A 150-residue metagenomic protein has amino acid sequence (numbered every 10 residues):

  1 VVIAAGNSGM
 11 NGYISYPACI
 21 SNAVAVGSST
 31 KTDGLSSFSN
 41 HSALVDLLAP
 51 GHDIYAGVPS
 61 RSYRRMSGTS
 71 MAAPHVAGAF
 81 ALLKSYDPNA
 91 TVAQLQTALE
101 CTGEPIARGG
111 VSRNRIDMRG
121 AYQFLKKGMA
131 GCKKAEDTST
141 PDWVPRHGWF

Functional and structural regions predicted by a protein language model:
V2, R64, P74-A77: Short glycine- and Lys/Arg-enriched binding-loop motifs that mark or flank ligand-binding interfaces
V2-G6, V26: Active-site neighborhood of phospho(di)ester-bond hydrolases with catalytic His/Asp-centered motifs
S8-G12: Active-site environment of divalent metal-dependent phosphoester hydrolases
S15, A49-P50, Y55, Y63-S67 (+3 more regions): N-terminal/domain-start segments enriched in small and hydrophobic, helix-friendly residues, covering either
P17, A23-S28: Conserved active-site segment immediately N-terminal to the catalytic lysine that forms the internal aldimine
N22-A25, G34-S39, V45, S85-F150: C-terminal subdomain of the subtilisin-like protease fold in secreted/lumenal serine endopeptidases
S28-M71: Catalytic-core environment of secreted peptidases
M71-P88: Short, small-residue alpha-helix embedded
